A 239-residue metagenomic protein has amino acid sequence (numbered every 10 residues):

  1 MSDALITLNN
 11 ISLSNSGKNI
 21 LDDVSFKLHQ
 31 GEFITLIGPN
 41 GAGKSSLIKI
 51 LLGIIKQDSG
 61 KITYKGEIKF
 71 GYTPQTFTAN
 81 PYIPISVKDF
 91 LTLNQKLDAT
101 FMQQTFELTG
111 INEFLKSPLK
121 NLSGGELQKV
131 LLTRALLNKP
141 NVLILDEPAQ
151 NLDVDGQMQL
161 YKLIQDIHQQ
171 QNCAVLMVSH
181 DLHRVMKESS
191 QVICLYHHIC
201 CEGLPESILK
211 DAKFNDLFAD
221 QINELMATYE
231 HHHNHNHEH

Functional and structural regions predicted by a protein language model:
I6-L8, L21: Conserved structural motif at the start of ABC-family nucleotide-binding domains
A99-F114: Conserved ABC ATPase "signature" region
P118-L122, E126: Conserved ABC ATPase signature
L143-E147: Catalytic Walker B motif of ABC-type/P-loop ATPase nucleotide-binding domains
S179-H180: H-loop/switch region of ABC-family ATPase nucleotide-binding domains
V192-P205: H-loop (His-switch) and adjacent beta-strand-loop-beta switch element of ABC-type ATPase nucleotide-binding domains
K210, L217-H239: ABC ATPase nucleotide-binding domains
